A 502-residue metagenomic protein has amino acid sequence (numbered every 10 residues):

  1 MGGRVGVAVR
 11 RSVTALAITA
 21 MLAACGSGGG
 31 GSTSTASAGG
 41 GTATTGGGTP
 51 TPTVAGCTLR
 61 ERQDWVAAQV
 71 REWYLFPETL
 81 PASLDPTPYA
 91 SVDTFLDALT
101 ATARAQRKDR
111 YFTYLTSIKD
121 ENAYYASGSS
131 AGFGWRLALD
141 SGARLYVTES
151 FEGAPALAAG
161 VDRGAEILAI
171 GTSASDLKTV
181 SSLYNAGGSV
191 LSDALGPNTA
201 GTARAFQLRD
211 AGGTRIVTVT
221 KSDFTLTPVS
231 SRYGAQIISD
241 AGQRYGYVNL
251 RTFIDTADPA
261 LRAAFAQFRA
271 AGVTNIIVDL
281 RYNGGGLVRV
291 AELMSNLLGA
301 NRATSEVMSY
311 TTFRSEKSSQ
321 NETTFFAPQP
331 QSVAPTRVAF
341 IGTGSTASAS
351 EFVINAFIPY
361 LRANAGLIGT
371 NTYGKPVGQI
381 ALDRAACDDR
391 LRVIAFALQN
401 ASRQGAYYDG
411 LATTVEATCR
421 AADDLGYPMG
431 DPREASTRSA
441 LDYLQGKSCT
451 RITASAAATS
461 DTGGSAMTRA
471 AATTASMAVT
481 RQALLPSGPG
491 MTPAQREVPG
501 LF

Functional and structural regions predicted by a protein language model:
M1-T14: Bacterial N-terminal signal peptides that target proteins for export
I18, A68-E72, R438-D442: Short, hydrophobic/amphipathic alpha-helical patches that form generic packing surfaces within helical domains
M21-A24: C-terminal motif of bacterial Sec signal peptides marking the signal peptidase cleavage site
G28-G29, S34-N275, V290, T462-F502: Flexible, low-complexity junctional segments that flank or bridge functional domains
G242, G246-V248, T252-A263, Q267-N275 (+1 more regions): C-terminal "post-core" interaction segments
V278: P-loop NTPase catalytic core of nucleic-acid-dependent motor ATPases
